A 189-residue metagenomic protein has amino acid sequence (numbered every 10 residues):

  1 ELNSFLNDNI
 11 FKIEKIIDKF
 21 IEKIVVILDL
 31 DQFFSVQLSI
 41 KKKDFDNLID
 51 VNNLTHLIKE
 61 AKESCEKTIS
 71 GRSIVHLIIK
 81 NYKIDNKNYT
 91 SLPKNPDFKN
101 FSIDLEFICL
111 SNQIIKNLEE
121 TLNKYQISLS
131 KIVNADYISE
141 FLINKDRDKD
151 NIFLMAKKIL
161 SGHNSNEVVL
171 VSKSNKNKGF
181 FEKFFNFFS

Functional and structural regions predicted by a protein language model:
E1-F20, L30-S189: Nucleotide/phosphate-binding catalytic cleft detector across ATP-hydrolyzing and phosphate-transferring enzymes
